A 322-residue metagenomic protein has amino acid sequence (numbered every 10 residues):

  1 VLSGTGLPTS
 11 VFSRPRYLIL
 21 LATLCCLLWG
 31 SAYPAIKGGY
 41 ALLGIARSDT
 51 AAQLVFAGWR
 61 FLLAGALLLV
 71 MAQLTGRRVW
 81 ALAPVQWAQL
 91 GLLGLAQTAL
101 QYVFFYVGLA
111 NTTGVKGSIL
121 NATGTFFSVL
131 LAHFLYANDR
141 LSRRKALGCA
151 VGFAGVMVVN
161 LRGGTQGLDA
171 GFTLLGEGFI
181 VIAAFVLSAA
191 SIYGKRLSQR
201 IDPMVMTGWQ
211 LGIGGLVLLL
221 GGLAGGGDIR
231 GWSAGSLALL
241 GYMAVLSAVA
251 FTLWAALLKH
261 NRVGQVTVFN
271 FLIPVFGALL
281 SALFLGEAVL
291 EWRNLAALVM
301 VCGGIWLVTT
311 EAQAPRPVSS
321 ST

Functional and structural regions predicted by a protein language model:
L2-G58, L95, D169-R196, L220 (+4 more regions): Glycine-/small-residue-enriched transmembrane alpha-helix faces in small-molecule transporters and effluxers
A32, Q73-N121, V158, M243-N261: Specific transmembrane alpha-helical segments of multi-pass solute transporters/efflux pumps, especially DMT/EamA
A35-S48, A110, N160-T173, G222-L239 (+1 more regions): Membrane-interface helix termini and inter-helical loops of multi-pass transporters
G39, F56, G108, T113 (+7 more regions): Hydrophobic/aromatic residues within transmembrane alpha-helices of multi-pass small-molecule transporters
L42-L100, F127-L131, V151, V186-A190 (+2 more regions): Transmembrane alpha-helices of multi-pass small-molecule transport proteins
A52-A64, L109-T125, T173-F185, S233-S247 (+1 more regions): Structural signature of hydrophobic alpha-helical transmembrane segments
W59, T98, Y102-V103, K116-T123 (+2 more regions): Helix-helix packing/entry segments at the starts of transmembrane helices
L68, L130-L131, R143-G163, F271 (+2 more regions): Hydrophobic transmembrane alpha-helices of multi-pass small-molecule transport proteins
